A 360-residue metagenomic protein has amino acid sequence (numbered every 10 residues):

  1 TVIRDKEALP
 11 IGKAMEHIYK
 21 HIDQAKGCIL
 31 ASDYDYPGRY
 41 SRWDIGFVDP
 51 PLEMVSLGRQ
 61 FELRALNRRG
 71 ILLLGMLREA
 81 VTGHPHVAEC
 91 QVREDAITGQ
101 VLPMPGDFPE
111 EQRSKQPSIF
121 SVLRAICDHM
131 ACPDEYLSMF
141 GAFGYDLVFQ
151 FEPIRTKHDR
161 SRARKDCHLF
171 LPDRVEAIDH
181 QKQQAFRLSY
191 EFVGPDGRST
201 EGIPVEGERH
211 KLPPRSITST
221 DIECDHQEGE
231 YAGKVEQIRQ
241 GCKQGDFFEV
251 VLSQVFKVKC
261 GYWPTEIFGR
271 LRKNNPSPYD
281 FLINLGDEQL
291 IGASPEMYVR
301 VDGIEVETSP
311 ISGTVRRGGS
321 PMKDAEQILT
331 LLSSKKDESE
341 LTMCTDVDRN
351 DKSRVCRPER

Functional and structural regions predicted by a protein language model:
T1-R360: Extended alpha-helical targeting/anchoring segments, especially N-terminal organellar/secretory targeting helices
